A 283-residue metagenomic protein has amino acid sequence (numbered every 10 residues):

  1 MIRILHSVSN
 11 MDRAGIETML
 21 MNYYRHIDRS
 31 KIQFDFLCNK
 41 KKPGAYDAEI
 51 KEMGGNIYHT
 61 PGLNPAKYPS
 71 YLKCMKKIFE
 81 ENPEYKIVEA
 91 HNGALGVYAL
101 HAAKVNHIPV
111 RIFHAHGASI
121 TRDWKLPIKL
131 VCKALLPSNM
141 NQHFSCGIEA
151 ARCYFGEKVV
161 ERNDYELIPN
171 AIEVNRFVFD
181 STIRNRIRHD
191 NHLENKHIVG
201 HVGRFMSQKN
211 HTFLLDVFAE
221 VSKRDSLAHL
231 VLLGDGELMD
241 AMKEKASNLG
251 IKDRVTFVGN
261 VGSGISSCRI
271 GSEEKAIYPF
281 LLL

Functional and structural regions predicted by a protein language model:
I2, H6-S70, D164-Y165, E237-L238: N-terminal strand-loop element at the rim of the active site of nucleotide-sugar-dependent glycosyltransferases
A14-N22, H197, H201-E220, L230 (+1 more regions): A conserved mid-protein helix/loop that constitutes part of the nucleotide-sugar donor-binding site
F36-G44, I172, V202, M206 (+2 more regions): Glycosyltransferase donor-sugar binding loop
M75, V178-L193: A short helix/loop element that forms part of the nucleotide-sugar donor recognition site in Leloir-type
A90-G96, A115: Short His-centered aromatic/hydrophobic patch
V105, L126-H143, N163, G271: Membrane-proximal helix-turn-helix segments that form the acceptor-binding/catalytic region of lipid-linked
M140-V178: A short, active-site helix/loop in glycosyltransferases that binds the activated sugar's phosphate group
K243-V261, I270, I277: Nucleotide-activated donor-binding/catalytic signature segment of Leloir-type glycosyltransferases, i.e., the conserved
